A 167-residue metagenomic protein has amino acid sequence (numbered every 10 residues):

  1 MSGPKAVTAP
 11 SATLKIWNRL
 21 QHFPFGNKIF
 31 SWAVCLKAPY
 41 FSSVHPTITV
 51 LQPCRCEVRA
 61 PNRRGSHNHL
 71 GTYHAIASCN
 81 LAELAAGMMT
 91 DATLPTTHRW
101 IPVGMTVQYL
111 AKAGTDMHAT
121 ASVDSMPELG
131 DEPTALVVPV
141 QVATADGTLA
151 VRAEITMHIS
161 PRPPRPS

Functional and structural regions predicted by a protein language model:
M1-E57: Non-catalytic linker/capping segments at the edges of enzyme domains
S2-F25, A113-G114, D124-S167: HotDog/MaoC-like acyl-thioester-processing domains
K15, P61-G87: Hot-dog-fold acyl-thioester-processing enzymes
P39, L51, H98-W100, G114 (+1 more regions): Short coil/turn motifs at beta-sheet boundaries
S42, I101-V103, M117, L136 (+1 more regions): Hydrophobic core residues within well-ordered beta-strands of beta-rich domains
S43-P61, H67, Y73, P139-A143 (+2 more regions): Soluble, non-transmembrane catalytic domains of enzymes that act on hydrophobic metabolites at membranes
T47, T106-Q108, T120-S122, Q141 (+1 more regions): Residues located in well-ordered beta-strands
M88-D124: Hydrophobic beta-strand-centered segment that forms part of the acyl-chain substrate-binding groove
